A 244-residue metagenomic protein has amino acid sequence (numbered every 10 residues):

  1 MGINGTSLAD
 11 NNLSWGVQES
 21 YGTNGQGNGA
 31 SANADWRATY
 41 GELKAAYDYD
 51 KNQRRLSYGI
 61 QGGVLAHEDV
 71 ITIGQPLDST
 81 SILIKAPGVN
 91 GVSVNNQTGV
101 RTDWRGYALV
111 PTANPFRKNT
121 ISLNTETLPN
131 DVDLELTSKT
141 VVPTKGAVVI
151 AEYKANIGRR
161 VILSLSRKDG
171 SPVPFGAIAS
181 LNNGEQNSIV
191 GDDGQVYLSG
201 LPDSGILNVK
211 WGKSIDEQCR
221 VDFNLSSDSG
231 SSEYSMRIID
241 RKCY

Functional and structural regions predicted by a protein language model:
M1-I178, E185-G191, Y197-Y244: Flexible, glycine-rich linker and terminal segments associated with outer-membrane beta-barrel/transport systems
